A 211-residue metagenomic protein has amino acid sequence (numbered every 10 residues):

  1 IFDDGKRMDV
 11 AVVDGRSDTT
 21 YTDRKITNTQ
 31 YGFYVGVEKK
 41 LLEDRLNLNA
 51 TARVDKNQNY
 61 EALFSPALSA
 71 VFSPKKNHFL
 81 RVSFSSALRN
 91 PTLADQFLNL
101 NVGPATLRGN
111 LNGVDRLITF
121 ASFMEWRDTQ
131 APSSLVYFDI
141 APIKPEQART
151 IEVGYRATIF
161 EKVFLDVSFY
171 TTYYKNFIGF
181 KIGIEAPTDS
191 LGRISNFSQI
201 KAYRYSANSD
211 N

Functional and structural regions predicted by a protein language model:
I1-D4, A52-Q58, F84-N90, F97-N99 (+1 more regions): Transmembrane beta-strands of outer-membrane beta-barrel pores
G5-D23, L98-D139, K181-S206: Solvent-exposed loop segments that connect transmembrane elements
T22-I26, G32, F138-K144, T150 (+2 more regions): Outer membrane beta-barrel strand-and-loop segments of large Gram-negative receptors, especially TonB-dependent
K25-V71: Surface-exposed extracellular loop regions of Gram-negative outer-membrane beta-barrel proteins
E38-L42, V71-N77, E146, R156-T158: Structural signature of outer-membrane beta-barrel channels/translocons
D44-L48, N77-L80, E161-L165: Repeated loop/turn-to-beta-strand initiation elements of outer-membrane beta-barrel proteins
A50, L68, V82, V153 (+1 more regions): Membrane-embedded beta-strand positions of outer-membrane beta-barrel proteins
